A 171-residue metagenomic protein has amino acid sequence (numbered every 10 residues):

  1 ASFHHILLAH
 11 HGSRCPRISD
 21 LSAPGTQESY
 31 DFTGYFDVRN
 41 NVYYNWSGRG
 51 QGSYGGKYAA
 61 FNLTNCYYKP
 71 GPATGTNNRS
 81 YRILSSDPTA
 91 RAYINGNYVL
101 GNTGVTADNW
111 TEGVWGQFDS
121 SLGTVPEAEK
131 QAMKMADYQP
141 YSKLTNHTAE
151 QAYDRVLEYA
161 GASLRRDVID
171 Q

Functional and structural regions predicted by a protein language model:
A1-I18, A23-S47, A60-P72, Y93-G101: Right-handed parallel beta-helix
R14-C15, R49-G52, G75-I83: Structural detector of coil-to-beta-strand junctions
I18, S53-G56: Acidic carboxylate-rich catalytic motifs and surrounding loops in phosphoryl-/glycosyl-chemistry enzymes
D31-F36, G56, I83-D87: Extracellular protease catalytic domains of secreted zymogens
T64, Y68-Q171: Long, contiguous C-terminal flanking segments immediately downstream of a protein's structured core
